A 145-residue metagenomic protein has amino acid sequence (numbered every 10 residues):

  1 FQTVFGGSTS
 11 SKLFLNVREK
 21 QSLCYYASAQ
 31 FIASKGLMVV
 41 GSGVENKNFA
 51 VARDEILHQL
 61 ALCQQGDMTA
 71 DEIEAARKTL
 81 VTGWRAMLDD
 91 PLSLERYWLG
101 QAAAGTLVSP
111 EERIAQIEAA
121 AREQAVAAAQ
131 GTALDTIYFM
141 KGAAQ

Functional and structural regions predicted by a protein language model:
F1-K12: His/Glu-based metal-binding/catalytic segments typifying zinc-dependent metallopeptidases
G7-S8, C24, S28-M87: M16/insulysin-pitrilysin zinc metalloprotease superfamily fold
K20-A27, A121-Q124: Short amphipathic beta-strand starts and helix->beta connectors
E74-Q145: C-terminal regions of mature proteins
